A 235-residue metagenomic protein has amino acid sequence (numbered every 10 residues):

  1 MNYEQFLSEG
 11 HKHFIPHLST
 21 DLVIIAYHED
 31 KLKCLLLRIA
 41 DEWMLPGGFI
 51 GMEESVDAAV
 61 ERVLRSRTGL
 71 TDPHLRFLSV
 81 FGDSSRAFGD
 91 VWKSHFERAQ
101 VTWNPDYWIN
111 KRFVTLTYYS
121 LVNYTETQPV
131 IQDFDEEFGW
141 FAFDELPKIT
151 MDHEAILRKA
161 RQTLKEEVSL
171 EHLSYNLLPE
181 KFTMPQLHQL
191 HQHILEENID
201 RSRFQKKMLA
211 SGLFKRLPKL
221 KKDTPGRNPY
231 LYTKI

Functional and structural regions predicted by a protein language model:
Y3, G10-M44: N-terminal strand-loop-strand
G10-H11, D106, K219-T224: Short proline/glycine-enriched turn/loop segments at secondary-structure junctions
L18, S66-T127, E167-S174, G212-L213: Active-site segment of metal-dependent pyrophosphate-handling enzymes, primarily the Nudix hydrolase catalytic core
D30-R86, K165-Q189: Conserved Nudix-box catalytic region and its N-terminal flanking loop in Nudix hydrolases and closely related
R112-Y124, Q128-L164, E180-P185, R203-K207: NUDIX/MutT-family hydrolases
Q189-N198: Short helix-coil junctions and helix-kink-helix linkers
N198-R216: Charge-enriched amphipathic alpha-helical scaffolds
R216-I235: Long, intrinsically disordered, low-complexity Ser/Thr/Pro-rich regulatory/activation regions of nuclear proteins
